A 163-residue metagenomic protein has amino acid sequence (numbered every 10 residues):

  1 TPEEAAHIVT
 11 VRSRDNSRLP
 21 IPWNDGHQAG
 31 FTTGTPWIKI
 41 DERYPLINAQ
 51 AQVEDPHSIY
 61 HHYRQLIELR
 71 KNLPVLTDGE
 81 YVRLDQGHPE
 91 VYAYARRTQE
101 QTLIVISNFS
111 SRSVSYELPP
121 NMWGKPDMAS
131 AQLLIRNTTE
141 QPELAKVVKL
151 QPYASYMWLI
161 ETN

Functional and structural regions predicted by a protein language model:
T1-L103, F109-S115, W123: Loop/helix patches that line or flank the sugar-binding groove of alpha-linked glycan CAZymes
N24, L84-D85, P119, R136 (+2 more regions): A structural detector for beta-sheet-dominated domains
R43-Y44, R136-E140: Short helix/strand-capping connector loops at secondary-structure junctions
Q101-T102, T139-E143: Short, surface-exposed beta-strand/loop "edge" segments at domain boundaries and coil↔beta transitions
S113-N137: Beta-strand-rich binding/interaction modules
Q141-N163: C-terminal beta-strand-rich structural cap/linker in extracellular carbohydrate-active enzymes
